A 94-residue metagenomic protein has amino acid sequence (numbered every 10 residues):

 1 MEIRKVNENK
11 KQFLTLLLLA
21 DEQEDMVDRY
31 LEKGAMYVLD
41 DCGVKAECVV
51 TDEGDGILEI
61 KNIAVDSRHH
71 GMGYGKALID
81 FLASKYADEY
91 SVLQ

Functional and structural regions predicted by a protein language model:
R4-N62, D66, I79: Acetyl-CoA-dependent GNAT
V65, G71-S84: Conserved acetyl-CoA-binding loop-helix of GNAT-fold acetyltransferases
K85-Q94: Conserved GNAT acetyl-CoA-binding A-motif
